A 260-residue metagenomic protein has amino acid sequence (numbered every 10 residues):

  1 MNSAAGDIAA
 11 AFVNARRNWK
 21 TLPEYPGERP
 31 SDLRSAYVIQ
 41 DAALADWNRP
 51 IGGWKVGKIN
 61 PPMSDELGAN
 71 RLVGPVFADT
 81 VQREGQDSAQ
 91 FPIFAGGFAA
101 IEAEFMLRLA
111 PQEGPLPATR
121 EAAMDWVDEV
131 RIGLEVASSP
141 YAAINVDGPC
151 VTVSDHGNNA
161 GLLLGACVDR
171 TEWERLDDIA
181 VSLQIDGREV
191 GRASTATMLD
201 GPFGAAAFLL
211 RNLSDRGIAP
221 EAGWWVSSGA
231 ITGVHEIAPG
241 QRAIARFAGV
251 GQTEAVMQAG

Functional and structural regions predicted by a protein language model:
N2-G201, A238, R242, Q252-G260: Catalytic-core "active-site belt" of small-molecule-metabolizing enzymes, emphasizing His/Asp/Glu-rich regions
A206-A238: A conserved acidic, glycine/proline-rich C-terminal tail/linker
